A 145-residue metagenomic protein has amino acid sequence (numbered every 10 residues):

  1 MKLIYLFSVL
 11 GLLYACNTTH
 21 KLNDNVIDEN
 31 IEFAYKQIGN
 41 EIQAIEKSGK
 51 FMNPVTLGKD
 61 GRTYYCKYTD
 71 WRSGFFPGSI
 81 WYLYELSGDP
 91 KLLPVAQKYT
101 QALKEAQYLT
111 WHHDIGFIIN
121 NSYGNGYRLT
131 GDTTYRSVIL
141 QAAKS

Functional and structural regions predicted by a protein language model:
M1-N25: Bacterial Sec-dependent N-terminal signal peptides
H20-G74, Y82, L86, P90-Q97 (+3 more regions): Low-complexity, Ser/Thr/Pro/Gly-enriched N-terminal "stalk/linker" regions
I45, S87, A106-T110, T130: Alpha-helical junction/boundary sensor with strong preference for TPR arrays
T69-Y84, W111-R128: Well-ordered alpha-helical segments within folded domains of soluble proteins
A102-K104: General structural concept
